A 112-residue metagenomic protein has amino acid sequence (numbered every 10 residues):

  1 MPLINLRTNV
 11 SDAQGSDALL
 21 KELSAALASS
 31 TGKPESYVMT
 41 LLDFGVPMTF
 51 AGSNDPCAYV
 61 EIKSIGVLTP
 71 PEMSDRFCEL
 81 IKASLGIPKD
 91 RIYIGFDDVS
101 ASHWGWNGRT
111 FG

Functional and structural regions predicted by a protein language model:
M1-G112: Interaction-mediating elements
